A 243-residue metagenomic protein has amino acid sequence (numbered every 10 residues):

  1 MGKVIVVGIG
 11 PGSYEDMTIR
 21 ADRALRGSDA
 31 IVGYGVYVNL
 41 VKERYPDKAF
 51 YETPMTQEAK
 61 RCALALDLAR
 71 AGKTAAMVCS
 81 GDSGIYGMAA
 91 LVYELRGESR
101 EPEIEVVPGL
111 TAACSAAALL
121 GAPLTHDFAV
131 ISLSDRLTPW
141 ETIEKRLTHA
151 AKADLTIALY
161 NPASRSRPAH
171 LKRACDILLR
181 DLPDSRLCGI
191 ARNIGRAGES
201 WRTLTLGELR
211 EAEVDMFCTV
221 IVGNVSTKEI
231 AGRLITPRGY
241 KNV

Functional and structural regions predicted by a protein language model:
M1-I104, L110, S115: Class I S-adenosyl-L-methionine
V4-V6, T74-A75, K152-V243: A contiguous loop/helix-start segment that scaffolds small-molecule binding in enzyme catalytic cores
I9-D16, T138-W140, W201-L204: Short gly/ser/thr-rich secondary-structure transition/capping motifs
S28-I31, R44, L68-G72, L95 (+6 more regions): Change "in soluble alpha/beta enzymes" to "in soluble alpha/beta proteins
R44, M88-A89, A116-A118, E141-I143 (+2 more regions): Short, well-ordered secondary-structure micro-motifs
E52-Q57, L133-D135, N193: Short beta->alpha junction loops
I85-A153: Class I SAM-dependent methyltransferase SAM-binding "motif I" and its flanking Rossmann-like core
